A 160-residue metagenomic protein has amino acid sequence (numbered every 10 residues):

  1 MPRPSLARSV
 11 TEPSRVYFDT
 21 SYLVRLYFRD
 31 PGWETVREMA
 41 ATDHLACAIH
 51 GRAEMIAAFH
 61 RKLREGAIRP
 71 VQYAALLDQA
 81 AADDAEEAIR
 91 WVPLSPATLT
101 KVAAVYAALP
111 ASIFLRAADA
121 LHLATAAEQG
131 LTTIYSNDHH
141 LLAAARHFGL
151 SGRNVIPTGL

Functional and structural regions predicted by a protein language model:
M1-E54, A58, K62-A75: Short, well-structured N-terminal submotif of metal-dependent ribonuclease cores
M1-R15, A127-L160: Acidic, PIN/NYN-like endoribonuclease modules and their adjacent C-terminal/linker elements
L23, G51, T98, H122 (+1 more regions): Alpha-helix capping/helix-boundary segments
E34, A57, T100, L142-A143: Alpha-helical elements of the RecA-like P-loop NTPase motor core of helicases
T42-D43, E86-E87, F148: Structured helix-beta-strand junction loops
A53, A97-T100, T158-L160: A short acidic, often aromatic-flanked loop/helix-cap motif at beta-alpha or helix-coil junctions that lines enzyme
A81, A85-A111: Acidic catalytic patch
